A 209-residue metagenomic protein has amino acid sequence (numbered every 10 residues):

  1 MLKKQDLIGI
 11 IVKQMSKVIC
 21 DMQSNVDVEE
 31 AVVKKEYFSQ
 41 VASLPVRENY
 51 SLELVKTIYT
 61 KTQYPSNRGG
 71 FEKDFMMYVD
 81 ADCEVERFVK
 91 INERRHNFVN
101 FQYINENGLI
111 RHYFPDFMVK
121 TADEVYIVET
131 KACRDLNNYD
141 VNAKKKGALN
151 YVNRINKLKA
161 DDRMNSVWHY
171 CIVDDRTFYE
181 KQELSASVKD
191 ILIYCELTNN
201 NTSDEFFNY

Functional and structural regions predicted by a protein language model:
M1-Y209: Electrostatic, structured charged patches in enzyme active sites and in nucleic-acid/phosphate-binding
